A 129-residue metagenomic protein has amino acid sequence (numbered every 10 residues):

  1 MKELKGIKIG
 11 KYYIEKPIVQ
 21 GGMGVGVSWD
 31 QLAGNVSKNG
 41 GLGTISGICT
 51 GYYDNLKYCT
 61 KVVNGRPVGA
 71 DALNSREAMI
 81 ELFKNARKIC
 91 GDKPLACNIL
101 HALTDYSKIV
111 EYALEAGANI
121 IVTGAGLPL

Functional and structural regions predicted by a protein language model:
M1-L129: Active-site entrance/lid segments in N-terminal catalytic domains of soluble metabolic enzymes
